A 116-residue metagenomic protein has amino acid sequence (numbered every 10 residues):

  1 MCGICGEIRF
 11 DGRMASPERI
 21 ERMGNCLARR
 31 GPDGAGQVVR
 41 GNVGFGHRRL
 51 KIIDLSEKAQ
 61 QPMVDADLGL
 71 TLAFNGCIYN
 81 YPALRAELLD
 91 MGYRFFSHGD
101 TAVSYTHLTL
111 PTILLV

Functional and structural regions predicted by a protein language model:
M1-L108: N-terminus-centric sequence/structural signature that marks the extreme N-terminus and adjacent "lid/interface" module
T109-T112, V116: Positively charged, low-complexity/disordered segments
